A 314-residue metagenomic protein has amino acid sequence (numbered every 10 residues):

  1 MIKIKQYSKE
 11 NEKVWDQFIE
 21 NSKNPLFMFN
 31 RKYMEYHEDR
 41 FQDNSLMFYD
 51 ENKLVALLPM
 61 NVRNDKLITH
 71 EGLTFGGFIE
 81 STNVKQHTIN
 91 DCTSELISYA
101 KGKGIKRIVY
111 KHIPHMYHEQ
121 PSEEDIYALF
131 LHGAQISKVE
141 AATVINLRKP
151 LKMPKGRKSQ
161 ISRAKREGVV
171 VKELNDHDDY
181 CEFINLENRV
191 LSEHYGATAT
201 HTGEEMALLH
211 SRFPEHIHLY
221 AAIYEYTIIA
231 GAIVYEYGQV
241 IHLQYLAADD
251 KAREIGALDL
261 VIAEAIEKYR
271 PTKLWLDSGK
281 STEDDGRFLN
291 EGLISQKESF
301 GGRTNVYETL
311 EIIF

Functional and structural regions predicted by a protein language model:
I2-E51, V55-K66, P114-A252: A conserved beta-strand-loop-helix scaffold within acyl/acetyltransferase catalytic domains
F41-D43, G102-I105, I217, P271-K273: Short, high-confidence coil segments that cap the C-terminus of an alpha-helix and link into the following beta-strand
Y49, L58, L73, I79 (+2 more regions): Aromatic (often tryptophan-rich) hydrophobic motifs at membrane interfaces
R63-I79: A short glycine/small-residue-enriched secondary-structure motif
N64, T93-A100, F130-L131: Short, charged beta->alpha transition segments
K101, F130, K165, R270 (+1 more regions): Anion (oxyanion) recognition and catalysis
I105-I113: Divalent metal-dependent hydrolysis catalytic cores, especially in the metallo-beta-lactamase
H112-H115, K280-S281: Short, well-ordered beta-to-alpha junction loops that form the rim of enzyme active sites and present histidine/acidic
